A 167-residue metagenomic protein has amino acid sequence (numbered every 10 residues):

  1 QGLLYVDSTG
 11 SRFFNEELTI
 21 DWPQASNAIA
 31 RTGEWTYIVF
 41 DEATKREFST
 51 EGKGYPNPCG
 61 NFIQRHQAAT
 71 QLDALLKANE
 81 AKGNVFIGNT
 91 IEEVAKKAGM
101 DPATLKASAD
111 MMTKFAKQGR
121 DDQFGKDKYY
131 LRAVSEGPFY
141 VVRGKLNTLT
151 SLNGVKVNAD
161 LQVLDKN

Functional and structural regions predicted by a protein language model:
Q1-K97: An anion/pyrophosphate-binding glycine-rich loop and adjacent beta-alpha core in soluble alpha-beta enzymes
T104-N167: A glycine-rich dinucleotide-binding beta-alpha-beta segment and adjacent secondary-structure elements that constitute
